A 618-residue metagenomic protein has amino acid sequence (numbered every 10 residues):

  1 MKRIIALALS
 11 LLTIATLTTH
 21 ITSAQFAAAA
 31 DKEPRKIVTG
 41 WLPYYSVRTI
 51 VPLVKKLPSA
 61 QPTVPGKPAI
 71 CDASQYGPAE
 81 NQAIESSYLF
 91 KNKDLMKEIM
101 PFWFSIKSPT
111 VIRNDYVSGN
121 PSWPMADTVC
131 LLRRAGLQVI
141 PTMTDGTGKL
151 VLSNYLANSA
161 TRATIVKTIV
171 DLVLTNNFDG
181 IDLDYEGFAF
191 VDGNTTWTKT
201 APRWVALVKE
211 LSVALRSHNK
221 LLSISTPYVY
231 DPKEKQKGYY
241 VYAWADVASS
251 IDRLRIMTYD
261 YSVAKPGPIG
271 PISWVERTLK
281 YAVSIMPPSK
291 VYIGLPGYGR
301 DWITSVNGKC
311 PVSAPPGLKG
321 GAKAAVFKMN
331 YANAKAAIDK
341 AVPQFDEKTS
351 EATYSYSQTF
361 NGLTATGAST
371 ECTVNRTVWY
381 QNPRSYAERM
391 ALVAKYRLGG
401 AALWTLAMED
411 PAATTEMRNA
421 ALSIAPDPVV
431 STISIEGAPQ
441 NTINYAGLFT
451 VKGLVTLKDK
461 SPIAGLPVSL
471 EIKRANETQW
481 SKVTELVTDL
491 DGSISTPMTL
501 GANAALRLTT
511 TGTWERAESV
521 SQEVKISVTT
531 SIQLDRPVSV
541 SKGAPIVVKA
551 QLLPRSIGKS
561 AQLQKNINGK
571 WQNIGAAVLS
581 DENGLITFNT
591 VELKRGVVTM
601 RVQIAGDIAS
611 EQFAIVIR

Functional and structural regions predicted by a protein language model:
M1-F26: Secretory targeting and sorting signals
A30-I169: Glycan-recognition patch characteristic of GH18 chitinases/ENGases and related GlcNAc/peptidoglycan-binding proteins
V51-K67, G297-R389, N419-I424: Glycan-binding loop/region signatures in secreted carbohydrate-active enzymes
Q75, P109-W123, A189-A337: Substrate-binding surface in catalytic domains of secreted glycosidases
A79-Y88, S122-T128, I165-I169, K233-A245 (+2 more regions): Alpha-helical scaffolding within the catalytic cores of extracellular/periplasmic polymer-degrading hydrolases
I99, L183, L254, I293 (+2 more regions): Conserved, mostly hydrophobic/aromatic
S385-V429: Acidic/aromatic/glycine-rich contiguous surface patches that form carbohydrate-binding/processing clefts and analogous
I424-R618: Low-complexity, Ser/Thr/Pro-rich intrinsically disordered linker/stalk segments at domain junctions
